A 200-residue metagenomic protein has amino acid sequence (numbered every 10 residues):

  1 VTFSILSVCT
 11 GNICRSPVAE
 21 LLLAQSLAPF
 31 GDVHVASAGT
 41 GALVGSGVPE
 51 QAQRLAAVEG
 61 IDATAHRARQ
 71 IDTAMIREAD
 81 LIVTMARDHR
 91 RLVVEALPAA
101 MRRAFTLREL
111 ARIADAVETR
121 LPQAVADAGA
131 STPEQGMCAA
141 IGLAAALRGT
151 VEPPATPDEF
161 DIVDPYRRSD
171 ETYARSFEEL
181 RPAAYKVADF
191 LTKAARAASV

Functional and structural regions predicted by a protein language model:
V1-A79, R87-R102, D189-S199: Conserved active-site segments centered on acidic
V94-V200: Phosphate-binding/catalytic loops
